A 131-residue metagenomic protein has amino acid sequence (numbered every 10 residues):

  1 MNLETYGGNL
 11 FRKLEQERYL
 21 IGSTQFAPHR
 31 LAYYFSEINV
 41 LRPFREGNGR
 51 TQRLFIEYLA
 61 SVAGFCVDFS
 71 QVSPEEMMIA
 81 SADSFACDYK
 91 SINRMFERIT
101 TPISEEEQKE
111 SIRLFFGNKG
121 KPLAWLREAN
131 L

Functional and structural regions predicted by a protein language model:
M1-L131: FIC/Doc superfamily catalytic core
